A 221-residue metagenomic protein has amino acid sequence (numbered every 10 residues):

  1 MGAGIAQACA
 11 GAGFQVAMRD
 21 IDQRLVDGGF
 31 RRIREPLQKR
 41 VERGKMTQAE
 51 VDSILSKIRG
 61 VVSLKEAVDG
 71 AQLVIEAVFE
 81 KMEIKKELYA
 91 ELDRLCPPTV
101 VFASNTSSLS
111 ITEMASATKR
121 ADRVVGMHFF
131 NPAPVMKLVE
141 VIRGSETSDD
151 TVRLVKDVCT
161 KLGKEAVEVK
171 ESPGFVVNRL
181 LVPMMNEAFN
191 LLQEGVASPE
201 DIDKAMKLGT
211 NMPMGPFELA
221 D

Functional and structural regions predicted by a protein language model:
M1-K39, L95: NAD(P)+-binding Rossmann beta1-loop-alpha1 motif at the extreme N-terminus of oxidoreductases
Q7-A10, S53-L73, L154-G163, V169-K170 (+1 more regions): Amphipathic alpha-helical segments at domain termini/boundaries
I21-G28, K39-F102, S108-T112: Rossmann-like NAD(P)-binding element
K81, K86-D157: Rossmann-fold NAD(P)-binding glycine/threonine-rich loop
R120, V139-S172, M184-P213: Internal alpha-helical scaffold of NAD(P)-dependent oxidoreductase catalytic cores
K170-R179, E218-D221: A short glycine-threonine-serine/GTX helix/turn-capping micro-motif
